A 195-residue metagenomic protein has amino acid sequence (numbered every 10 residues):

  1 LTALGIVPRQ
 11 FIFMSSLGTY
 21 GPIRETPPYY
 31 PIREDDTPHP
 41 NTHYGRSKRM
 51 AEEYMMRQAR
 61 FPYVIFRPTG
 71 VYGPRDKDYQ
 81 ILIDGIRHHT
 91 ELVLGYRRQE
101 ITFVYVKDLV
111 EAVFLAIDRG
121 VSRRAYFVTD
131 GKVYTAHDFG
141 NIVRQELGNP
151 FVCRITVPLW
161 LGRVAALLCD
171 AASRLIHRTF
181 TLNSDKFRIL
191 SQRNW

Functional and structural regions predicted by a protein language model:
L1-H43: Conserved Rossmann-fold NAD(P)-dependent oxidoreductase catalytic core, especially the SDR/UDP-sugar
F11-S15, V64-G70, T102, F127: Structural signature of the Rossmann-like NAD(P)-dependent dehydrogenase/reductase core
Y20-G21, V64-I81: Flexible, glycine-rich beta-alpha linker
P31-T37, I83-L94, N149, R178-F180: A short C-terminal helix-loop "cap" of Rossmann-like NAD(P)-dependent dehydrogenase/epimerase domains
H39-F66: Active-site Tyr-X1-5-Lys
T42, I101-K107, Y134, Q192-R193: Residue-level signal for the nucleotide or nucleotide-sugar donor/cofactor binding architecture
R46, M50-A51, D76-I81, G95-I117 (+2 more regions): Substrate-positioning beta->alpha
A116-L182: Mid/C-terminal beta-alpha module of Rossmann-like enzyme folds, strongest in SDR-family dehydrogenases/epimerases
